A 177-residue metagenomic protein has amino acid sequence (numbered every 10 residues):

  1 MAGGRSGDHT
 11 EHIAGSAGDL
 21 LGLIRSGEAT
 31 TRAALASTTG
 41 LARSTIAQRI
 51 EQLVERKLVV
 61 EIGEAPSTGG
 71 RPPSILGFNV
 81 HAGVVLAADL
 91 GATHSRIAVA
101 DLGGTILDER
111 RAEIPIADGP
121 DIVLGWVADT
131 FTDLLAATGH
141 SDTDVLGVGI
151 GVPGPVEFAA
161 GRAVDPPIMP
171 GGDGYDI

Functional and structural regions predicted by a protein language model:
M1-T38: Extreme N-terminal segment that seeds HTH/winged-HTH DNA-binding domains in transcriptional regulators
S6-S16, T31, E61-A82: Short, cationic-aromatic polyanion-contact patches
A29, K57-L58, P155: Short hinge/loop at the helix->beta-strand junction immediately C-terminal to the helix-turn-helix recognition helix
L35, I46-V59: Basic amphipathic alpha-helical segments that dock to polyanions
P72-E109: Gly/Thr-rich phosphate-binding beta-strand-loop-beta motif of the actin/hexokinase/Hsp70
R111-T132, A136-V148, G154-I177: Glycine-rich phosphate-binding loop and adjoining helix at the ATP-binding site of ATP-dependent phosphoryl-transfer
